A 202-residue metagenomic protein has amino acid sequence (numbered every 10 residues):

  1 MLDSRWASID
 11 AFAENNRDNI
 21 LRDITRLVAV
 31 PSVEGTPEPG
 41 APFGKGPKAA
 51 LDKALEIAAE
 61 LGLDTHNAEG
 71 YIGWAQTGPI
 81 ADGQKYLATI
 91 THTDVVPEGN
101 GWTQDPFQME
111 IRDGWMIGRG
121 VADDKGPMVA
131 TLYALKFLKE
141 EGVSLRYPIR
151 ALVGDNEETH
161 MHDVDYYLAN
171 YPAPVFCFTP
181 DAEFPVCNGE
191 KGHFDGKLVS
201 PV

Functional and structural regions predicted by a protein language model:
L2-R119, L145: Acidic/His- and Gly-rich active-site-bordering loop/insert found across diverse amide/peptide-bond hydrolases
E60-G73, A169-V175, A182-N188, V202: Generic structural signal for short, solvent-exposed loop/turn connectors between secondary structure elements
G70, T91-T93, D113, D155-N156 (+2 more regions): Fold-independent oxyanion-binding glycine-rich loops and adjacent beta-strand/coil segments at enzyme active sites
Q76, K197-P201: Residue-level recognition of well-ordered beta-strand positions that form the cores of beta-sheet-rich folds across
P79, T91, G114, G118-G120 (+4 more regions): Glycine-centered flexibility sites
D124-D195: Acidic/histidine-rich catalytic neighborhood of metal-dependent amide-processing enzymes
